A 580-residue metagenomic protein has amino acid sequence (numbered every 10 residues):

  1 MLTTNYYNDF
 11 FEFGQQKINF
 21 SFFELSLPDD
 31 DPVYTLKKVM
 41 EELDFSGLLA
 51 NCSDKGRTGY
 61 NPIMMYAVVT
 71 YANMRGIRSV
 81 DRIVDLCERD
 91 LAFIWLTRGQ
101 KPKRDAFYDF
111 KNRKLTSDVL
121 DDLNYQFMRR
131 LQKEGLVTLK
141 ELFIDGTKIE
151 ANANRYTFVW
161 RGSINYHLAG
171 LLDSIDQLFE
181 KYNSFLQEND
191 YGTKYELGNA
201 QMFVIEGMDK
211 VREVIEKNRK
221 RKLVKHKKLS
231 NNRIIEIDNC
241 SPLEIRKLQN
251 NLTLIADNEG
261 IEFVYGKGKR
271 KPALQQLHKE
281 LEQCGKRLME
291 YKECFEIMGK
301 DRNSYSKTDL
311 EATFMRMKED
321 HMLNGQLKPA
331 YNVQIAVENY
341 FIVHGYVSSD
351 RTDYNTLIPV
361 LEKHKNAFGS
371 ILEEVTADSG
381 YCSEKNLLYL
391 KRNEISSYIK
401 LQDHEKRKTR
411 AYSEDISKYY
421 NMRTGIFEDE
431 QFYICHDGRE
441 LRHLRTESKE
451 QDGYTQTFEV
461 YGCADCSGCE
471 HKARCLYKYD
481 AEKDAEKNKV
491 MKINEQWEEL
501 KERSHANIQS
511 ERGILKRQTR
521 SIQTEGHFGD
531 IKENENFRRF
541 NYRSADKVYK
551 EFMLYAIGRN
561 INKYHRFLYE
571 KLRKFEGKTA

Functional and structural regions predicted by a protein language model:
M1, S26, E42, L48 (+2 more regions): Acidic/proline-rich low-complexity IDRs
M1-V33: Hydrophobic alpha-helical membrane-insertion signals
T3, D9, V69, G76-R89 (+2 more regions): Anion-binding and metal-coordination hotspots
S26-T70: Basic, short loop/linker segments at the boundary and entry of helix-turn-helix/winged-helix-like folds
E42-G47, D90, I94, N534: A short secondary-structure junction motif
K55-R57, F93-R98, R129: Catalytic micro-motifs at enzyme active sites that drive phosphoryl/nucleotidyl and oxygen chemistry
